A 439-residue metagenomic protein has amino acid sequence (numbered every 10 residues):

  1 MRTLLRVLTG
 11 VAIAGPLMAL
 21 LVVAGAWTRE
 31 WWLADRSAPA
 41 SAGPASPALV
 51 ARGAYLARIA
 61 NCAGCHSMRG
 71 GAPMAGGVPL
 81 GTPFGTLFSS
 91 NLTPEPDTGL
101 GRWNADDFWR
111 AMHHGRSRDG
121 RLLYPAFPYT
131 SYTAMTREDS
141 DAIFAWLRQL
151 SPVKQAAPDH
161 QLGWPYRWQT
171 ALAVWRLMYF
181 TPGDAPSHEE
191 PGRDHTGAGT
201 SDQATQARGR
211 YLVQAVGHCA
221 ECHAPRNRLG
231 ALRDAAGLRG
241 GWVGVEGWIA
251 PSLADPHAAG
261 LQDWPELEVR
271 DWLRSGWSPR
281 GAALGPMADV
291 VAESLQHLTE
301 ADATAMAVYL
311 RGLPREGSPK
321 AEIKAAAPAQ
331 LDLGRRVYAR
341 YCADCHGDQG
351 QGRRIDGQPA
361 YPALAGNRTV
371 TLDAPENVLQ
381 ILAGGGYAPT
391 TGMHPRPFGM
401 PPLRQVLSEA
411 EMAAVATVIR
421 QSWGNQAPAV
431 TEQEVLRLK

Functional and structural regions predicted by a protein language model:
M1-A48, L87, R116-S117, E138-Q203 (+5 more regions): Post-cleavage N-terminal segment of exported redox proteins
T28, A60-G64, R69, R116 (+8 more regions): A generic secondary-structure signal for well-formed alpha-helical elements
S46-M68, A72-G81, R176, T181 (+6 more regions): Sequence/structural segment immediately N-terminal to covalent heme-attachment motifs in c-type and related
Y55-S67, S90, D107-H113, P125 (+10 more regions): C-type cytochrome heme c attachment motif
G64, P73, D97-L100, R110 (+12 more regions): Short loop/beta submotifs within extracellular cysteine-rich repeat domains
A72-T86, P94-E95, A111, W164 (+1 more regions): Signal peptide-directed extracytoplasmic domains
G81-P96, G240-A254, A365-E376: Short microdomains enriched in Cys/His and/or Lys/Arg
F88-G101, H113-E138, D159-L162, A250-Q262 (+4 more regions): Axial heme c-ligation environment in periplasmic c-type cytochrome domains
